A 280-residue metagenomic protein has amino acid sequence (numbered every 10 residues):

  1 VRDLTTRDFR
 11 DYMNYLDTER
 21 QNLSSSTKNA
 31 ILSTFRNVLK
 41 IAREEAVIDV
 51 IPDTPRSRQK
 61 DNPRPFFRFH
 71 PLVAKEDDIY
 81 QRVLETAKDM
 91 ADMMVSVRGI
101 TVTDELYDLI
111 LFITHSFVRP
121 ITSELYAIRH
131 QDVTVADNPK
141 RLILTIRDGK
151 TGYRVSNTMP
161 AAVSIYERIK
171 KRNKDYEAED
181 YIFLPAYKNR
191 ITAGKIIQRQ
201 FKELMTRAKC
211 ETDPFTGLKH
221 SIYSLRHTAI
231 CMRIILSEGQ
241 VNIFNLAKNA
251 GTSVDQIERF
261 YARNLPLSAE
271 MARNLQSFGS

Functional and structural regions predicted by a protein language model:
V1-K40, D92-V102, R190-K195, K219-H220: N-terminal core-binding DNA-recognition domain of tyrosine site-specific recombinases/integrases
D3-L4, K40-R68, A178, A272-L275: Short, charged hinge/linker segments at domain and secondary-structure junctions
S25, N29, S33, I48 (+1 more regions): Basic, Lys/Arg- and aromatic-enriched nucleic-acid-binding interface segment
R56-Q59, Y126-K171: Conserved tyrosine-mediated DNA breakage-rejoining catalytic core shared by Y-recombinases
V73, D148-R168, A178-E203, S221: C-terminal catalytic core of Y-nucleophile DNA break-rejoin enzymes
D89-D92, K171-E177, A186-N189, R259 (+1 more regions): C-terminal secondary-structure termini that scaffold catalytic or DNA-interacting sites
M90-T103, N173-Y181, Q198-K248, V254-D255: Short, basic (Lys/Arg/His-rich) helix/loop patches that form interaction surfaces in the mid-to-C-terminal regions
R147-G152, N189, K248-L275: Catalytic-site neighborhood detector that most strongly recognizes the C-terminal catalytic loop/helix of tyrosine
